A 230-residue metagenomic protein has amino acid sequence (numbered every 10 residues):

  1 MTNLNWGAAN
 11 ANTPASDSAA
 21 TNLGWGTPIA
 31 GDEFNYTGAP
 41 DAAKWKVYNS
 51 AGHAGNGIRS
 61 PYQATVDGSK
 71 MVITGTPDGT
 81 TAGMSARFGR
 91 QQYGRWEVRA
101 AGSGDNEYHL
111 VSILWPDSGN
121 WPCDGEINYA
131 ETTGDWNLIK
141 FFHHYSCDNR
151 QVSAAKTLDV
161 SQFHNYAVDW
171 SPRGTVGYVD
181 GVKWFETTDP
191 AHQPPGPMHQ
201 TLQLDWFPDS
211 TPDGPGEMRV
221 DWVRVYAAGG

Functional and structural regions predicted by a protein language model:
T2-G230: GH16 jelly-roll
